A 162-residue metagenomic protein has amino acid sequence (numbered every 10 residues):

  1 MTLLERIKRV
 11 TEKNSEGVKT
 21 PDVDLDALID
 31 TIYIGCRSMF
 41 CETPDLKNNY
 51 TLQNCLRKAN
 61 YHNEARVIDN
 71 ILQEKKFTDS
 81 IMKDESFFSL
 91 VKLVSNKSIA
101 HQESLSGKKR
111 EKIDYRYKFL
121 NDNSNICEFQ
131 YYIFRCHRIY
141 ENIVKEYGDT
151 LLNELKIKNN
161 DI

Functional and structural regions predicted by a protein language model:
M1-F87, D114-I162: Amphipathic alpha-helical interface segments
D79-E111: Histidine-centered, metal-coordinating catalytic motifs and their short helical/loop contexts
